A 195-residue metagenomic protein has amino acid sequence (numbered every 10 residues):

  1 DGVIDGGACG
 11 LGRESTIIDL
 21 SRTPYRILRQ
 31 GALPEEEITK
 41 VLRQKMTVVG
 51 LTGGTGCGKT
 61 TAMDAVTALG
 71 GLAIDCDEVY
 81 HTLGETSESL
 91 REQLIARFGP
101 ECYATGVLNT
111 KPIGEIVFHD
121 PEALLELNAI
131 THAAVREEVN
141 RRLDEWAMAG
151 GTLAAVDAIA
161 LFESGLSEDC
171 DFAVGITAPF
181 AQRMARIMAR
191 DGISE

Functional and structural regions predicted by a protein language model:
D1-M46: Active-site-adjacent structural elements in enzyme catalytic cores
V49-L51: Hydrophobic anchor at the beta1->P-loop junction of P-loop NTPases
G54, V66: P-loop (Walker A) phosphate-binding loop of NTP-binding proteins
C57: ATP-binding Walker
T60: Walker A/P-loop
H81-L153: ATP-dependent small-molecule kinase phosphotransfer cores that center on conserved nucleotide phosphate-binding segments
N140-M148, L153-A189: ATP-dependent NMP and nucleoside kinases share a basic, alpha-helical "lid"
